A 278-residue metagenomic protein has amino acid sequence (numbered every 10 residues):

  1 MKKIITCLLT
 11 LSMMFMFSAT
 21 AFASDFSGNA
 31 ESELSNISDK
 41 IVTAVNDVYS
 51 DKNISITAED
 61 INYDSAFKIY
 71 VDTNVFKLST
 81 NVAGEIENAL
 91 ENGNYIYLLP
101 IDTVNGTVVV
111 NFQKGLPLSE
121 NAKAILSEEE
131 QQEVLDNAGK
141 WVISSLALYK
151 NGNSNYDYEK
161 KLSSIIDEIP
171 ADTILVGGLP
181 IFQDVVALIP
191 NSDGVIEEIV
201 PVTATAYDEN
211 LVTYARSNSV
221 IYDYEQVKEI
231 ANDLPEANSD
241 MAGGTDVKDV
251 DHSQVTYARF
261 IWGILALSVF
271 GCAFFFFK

Functional and structural regions predicted by a protein language model:
M1-L8: Bacterial N-terminal signal peptides that target proteins for export
L8-S18: Bacterial N-terminal signal peptides
A19-A23: Sec/Tat signal peptide C-region and signal peptidase I cleavage site
S24-E85, Q131-L135, S145-A171: Short, non-transmembrane alpha-helical segments in secretory-pathway proteins
A58-L116, G178-D193: Exposed beta-strand-loop-beta-strand "reactive/processing" segments of non-cytosolic proteins
G106-D136, V200-A206: A short, surface-exposed beta-strand/turn
L211-T256: C-terminal low-complexity, Ser/Thr- and acidic/Pro-rich disordered "stalk" regions positioned immediately N-terminal
G244-K278: C-terminal single-pass membrane-anchor helix
